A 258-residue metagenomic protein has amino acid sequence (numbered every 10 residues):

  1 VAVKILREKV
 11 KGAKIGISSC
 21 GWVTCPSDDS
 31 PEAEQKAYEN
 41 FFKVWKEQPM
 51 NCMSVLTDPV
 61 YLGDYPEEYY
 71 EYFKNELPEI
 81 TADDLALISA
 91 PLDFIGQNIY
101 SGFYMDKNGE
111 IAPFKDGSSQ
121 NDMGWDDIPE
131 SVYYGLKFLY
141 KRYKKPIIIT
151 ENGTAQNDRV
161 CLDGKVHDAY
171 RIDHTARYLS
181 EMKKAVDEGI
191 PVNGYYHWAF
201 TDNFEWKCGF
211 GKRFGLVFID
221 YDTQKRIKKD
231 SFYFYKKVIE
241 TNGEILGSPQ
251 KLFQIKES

Functional and structural regions predicted by a protein language model:
V1-S258: Active-site region of glycoside hydrolase catalytic domains
